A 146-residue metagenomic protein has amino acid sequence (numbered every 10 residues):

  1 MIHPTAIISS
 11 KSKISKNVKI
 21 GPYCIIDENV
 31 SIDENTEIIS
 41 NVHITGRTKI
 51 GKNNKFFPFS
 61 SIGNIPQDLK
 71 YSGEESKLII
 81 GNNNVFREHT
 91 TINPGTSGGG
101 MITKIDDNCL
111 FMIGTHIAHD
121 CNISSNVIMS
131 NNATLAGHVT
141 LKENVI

Functional and structural regions predicted by a protein language model:
I2-I146: Structural signal for interior beta-strand "rungs" in well-ordered beta-sheet cores of soluble enzyme domains
